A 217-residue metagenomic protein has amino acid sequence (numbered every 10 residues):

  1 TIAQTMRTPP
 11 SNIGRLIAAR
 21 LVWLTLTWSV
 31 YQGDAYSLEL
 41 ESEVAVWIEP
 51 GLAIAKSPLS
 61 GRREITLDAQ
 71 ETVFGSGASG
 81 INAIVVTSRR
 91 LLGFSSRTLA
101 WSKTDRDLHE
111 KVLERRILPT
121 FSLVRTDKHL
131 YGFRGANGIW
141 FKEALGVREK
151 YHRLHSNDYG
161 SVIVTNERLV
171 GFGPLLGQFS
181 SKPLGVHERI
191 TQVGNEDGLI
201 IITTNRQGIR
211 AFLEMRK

Functional and structural regions predicted by a protein language model:
A18-S29: Bacterial N-terminal signal peptides
G33-E43, D68-I81, D107-T120, G146-Y159 (+1 more regions): Repeated scaffold domains used in trafficking and secretory/extracellular systems, primarily beta-propellers
A45-V46, I84, L123, V162 (+1 more regions): Structural core positions within WD40/WD-like beta-propeller blades
I48-G51, S79, T87-S88, L118 (+5 more regions): Short loop/turn segments that connect beta-strands within the blades of beta-propeller domains, predominantly WD40
L52-I54, R90-S95, H129-R134, R168-G173 (+1 more regions): Structural motif
P58-S60, S96-L99, G135-G138, P174-G177 (+1 more regions): Short loop/turn segments that connect beta-strands within beta-propeller blades
G61-L67, A100-D105, I139-A144, Q178-P183: A short beta-strand motif characteristic of beta-propeller blades
D197-K217: Blade-level signature of beta-propeller repeat domains, shared across WD40, Kelch, NHL, RCC1 and BNR/Asp-box propellers
